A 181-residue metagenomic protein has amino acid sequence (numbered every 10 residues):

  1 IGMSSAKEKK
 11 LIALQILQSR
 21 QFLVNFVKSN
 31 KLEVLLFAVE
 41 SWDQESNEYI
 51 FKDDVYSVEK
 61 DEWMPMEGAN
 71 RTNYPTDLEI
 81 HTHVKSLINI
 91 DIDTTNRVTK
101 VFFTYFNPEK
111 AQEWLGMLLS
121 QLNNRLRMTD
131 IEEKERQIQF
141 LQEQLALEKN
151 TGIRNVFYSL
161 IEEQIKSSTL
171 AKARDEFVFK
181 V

Functional and structural regions predicted by a protein language model:
I1-K9: Membrane-proximal extracellular/periplasmic loop immediately following the first transmembrane helix
K7, A13, Q21-V178: Soluble oligomerization/assembly scaffold segments of membrane-associated complexes
